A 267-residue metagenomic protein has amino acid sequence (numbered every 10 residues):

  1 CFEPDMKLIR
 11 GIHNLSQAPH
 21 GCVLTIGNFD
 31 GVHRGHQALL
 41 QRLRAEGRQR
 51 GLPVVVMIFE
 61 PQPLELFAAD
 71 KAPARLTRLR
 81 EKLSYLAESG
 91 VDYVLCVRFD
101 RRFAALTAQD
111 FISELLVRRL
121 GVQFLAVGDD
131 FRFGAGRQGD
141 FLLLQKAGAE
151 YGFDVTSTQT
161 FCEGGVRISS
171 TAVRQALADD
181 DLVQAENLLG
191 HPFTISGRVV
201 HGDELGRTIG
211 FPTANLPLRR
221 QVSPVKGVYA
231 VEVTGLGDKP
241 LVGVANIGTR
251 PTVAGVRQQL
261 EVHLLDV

Functional and structural regions predicted by a protein language model:
C1-D5: Short, Lys/Arg-enriched N-terminal segments with co-localized hydrophobic residues within the first ~10-30 amino acids
K7-N14, A74, L95: Short acidic-hydrophobic, aromatic-tinged amphipathic segments that line or gate anion-handling sites
L15-R78: N-terminal catalytic cores of NTP/NDP-binding nucleotidyl/phosphoryl-transfer enzymes
H33, L86, L125, A185 (+1 more regions): Residue-level signal for inorganic ion chemistry
R78-V94: A glycine-rich helix N-cap at a beta->alpha junction
R102-P212: Classical nucleotidyltransferase
G202-V267: Phosphate/ribose-recognition catalytic cores of enzymes acting on nucleotide-derived substrates
